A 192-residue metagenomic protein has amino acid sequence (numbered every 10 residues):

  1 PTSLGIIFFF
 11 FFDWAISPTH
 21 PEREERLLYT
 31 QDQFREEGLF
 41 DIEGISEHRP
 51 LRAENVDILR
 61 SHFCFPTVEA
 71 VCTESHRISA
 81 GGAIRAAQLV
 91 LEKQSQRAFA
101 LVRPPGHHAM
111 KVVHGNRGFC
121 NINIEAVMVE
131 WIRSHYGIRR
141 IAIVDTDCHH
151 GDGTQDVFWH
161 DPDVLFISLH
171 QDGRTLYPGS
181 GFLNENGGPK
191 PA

Functional and structural regions predicted by a protein language model:
P1-R133, R139: Metal-dependent C-N hydrolase catalytic cores
I84, Q88, F99-A192: Conserved alpha-helical scaffold segments that buttress catalytic/binding sites
